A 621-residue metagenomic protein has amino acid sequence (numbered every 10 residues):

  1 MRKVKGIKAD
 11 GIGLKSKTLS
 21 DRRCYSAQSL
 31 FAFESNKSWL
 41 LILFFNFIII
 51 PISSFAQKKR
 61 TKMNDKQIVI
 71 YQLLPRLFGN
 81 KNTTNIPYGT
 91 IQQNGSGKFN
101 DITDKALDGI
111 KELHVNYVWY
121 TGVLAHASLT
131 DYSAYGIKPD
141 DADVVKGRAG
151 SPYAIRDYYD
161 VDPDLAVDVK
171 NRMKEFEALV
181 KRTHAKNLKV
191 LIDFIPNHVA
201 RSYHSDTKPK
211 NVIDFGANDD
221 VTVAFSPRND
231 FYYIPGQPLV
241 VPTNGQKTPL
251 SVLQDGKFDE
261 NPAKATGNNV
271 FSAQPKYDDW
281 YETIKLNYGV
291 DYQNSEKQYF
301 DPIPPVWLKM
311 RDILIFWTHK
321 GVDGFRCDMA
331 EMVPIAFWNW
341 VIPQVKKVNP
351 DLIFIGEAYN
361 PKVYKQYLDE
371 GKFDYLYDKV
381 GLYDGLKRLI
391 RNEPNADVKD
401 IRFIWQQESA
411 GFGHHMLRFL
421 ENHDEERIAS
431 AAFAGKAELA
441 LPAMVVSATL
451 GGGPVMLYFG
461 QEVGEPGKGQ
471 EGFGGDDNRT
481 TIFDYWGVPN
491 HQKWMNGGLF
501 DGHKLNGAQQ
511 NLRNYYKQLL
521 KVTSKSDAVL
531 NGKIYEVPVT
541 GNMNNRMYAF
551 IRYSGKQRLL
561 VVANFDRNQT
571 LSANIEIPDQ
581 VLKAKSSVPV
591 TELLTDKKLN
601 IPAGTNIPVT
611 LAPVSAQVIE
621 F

Functional and structural regions predicted by a protein language model:
I42-P51: Bacterial N-terminal signal peptides
Q57-K189, N197-V199, H204-T207, D219-D220 (+4 more regions): N-terminal structural segment of carbohydrate-active enzymes
T61-I70, A154, D164-V180, S205-G324 (+6 more regions): Alpha-amylase-like alpha-glycosidases and glucanotransferases acting on alpha-linked glucans and related
D65, K81, S128, K146 (+3 more regions): Loop/helix patches that line or flank the sugar-binding groove of alpha-linked glycan CAZymes
L74-L77, W119-T130, D193-Y203, D328-P334 (+2 more regions): Short, solvent-exposed turn/loop segments enriched in Gly/Ser/Thr/Pro and often Arg
V588-G604: Solvent-exposed beta-strand/loop surfaces of large extracellular or lumenal domains
I601-F621: C-terminal beta-strand-rich structural cap/linker in extracellular carbohydrate-active enzymes
